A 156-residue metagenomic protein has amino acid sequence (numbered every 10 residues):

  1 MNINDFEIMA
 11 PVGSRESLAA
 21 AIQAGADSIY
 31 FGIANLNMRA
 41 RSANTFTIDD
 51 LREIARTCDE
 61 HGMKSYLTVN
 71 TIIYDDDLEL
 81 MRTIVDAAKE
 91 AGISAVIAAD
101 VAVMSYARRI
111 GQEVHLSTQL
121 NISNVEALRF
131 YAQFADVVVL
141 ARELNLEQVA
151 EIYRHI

Functional and structural regions predicted by a protein language model:
M1-I156: Non-catalytic helical/linker scaffolds that mediate oligomerization, partner binding, and domain coupling around large
